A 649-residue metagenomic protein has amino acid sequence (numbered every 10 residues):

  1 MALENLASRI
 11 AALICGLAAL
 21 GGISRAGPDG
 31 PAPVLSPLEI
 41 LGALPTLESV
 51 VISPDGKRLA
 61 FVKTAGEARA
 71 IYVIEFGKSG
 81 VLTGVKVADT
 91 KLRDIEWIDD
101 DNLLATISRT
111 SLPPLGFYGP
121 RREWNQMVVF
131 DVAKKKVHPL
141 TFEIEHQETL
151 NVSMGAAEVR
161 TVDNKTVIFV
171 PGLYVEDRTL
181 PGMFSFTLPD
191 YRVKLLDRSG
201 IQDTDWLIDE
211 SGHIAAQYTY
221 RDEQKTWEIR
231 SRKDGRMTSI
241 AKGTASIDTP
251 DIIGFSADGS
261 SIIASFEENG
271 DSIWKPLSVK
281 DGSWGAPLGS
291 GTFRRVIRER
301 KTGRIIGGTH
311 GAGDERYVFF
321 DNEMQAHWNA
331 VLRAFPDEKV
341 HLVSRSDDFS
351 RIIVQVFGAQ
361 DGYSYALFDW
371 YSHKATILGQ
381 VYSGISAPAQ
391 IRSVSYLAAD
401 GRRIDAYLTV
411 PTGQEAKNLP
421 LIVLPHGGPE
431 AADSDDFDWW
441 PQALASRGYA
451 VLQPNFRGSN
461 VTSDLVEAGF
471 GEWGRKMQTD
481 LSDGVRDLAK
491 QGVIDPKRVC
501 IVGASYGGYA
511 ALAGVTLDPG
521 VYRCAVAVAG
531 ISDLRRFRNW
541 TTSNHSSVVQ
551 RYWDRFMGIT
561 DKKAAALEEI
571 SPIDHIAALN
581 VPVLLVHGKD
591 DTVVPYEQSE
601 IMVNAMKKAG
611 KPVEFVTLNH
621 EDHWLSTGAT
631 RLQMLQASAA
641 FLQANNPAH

Functional and structural regions predicted by a protein language model:
A2-A11: Bacterial N-terminal signal peptides that target proteins for export
A11-G21: Bacterial N-terminal signal peptides
A26-I352, A359-D361: Beta-propeller folds
I52, F61, W97, F255 (+5 more regions): Conserved hydrophobic/aromatic "anchor" residues that stabilize well-ordered secondary structure elements
D205-L207, Y317-G413, W439-Q442, S446-R447 (+1 more regions): Non-catalytic accessory segments flanking enzyme active sites
F357, L424-G428, G588: Glycine-rich His-Gly loop
I385-K497, A504-S505, N539: Cap/lid segment of the alpha/beta-hydrolase catalytic domain
F456-H649: Active-site-proximal cap/loop segments of hydrolase catalytic domains
